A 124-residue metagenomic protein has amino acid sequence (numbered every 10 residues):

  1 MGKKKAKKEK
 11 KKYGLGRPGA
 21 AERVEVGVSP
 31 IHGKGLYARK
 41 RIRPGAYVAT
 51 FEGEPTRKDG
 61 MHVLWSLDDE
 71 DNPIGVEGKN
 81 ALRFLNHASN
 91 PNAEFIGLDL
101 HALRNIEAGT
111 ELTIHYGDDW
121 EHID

Functional and structural regions predicted by a protein language model:
M1-D124: Conserved catalytic SET/PR domain of SAM-dependent protein methyltransferases, capturing the structural core that binds
